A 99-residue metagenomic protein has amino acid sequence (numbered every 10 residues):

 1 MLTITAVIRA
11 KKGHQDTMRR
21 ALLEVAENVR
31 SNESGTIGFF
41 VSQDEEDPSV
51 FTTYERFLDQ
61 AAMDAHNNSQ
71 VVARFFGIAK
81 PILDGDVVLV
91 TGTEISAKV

Functional and structural regions predicted by a protein language model:
L2-N32, I37-F40: N-terminal first-folded block
L2-R9, G38-N67, V88: Short, well-ordered beta-strand segments in beta-rich or mixed alpha/beta enzyme and ligand-binding folds
H14, S49, V71: Short phosphate-engaging motifs
H14-D16, A61, A97: Residue-level signal for secondary-structure boundary sites
E24-N32, T36, R56-V90: An amphipathic, aromatic/His-enriched active-site/gating alpha helix that lines ligand/cofactor pockets
F40-S49, F75-V99: Glycine-rich beta-strand-turn "strand-cap" elements at beta-sheet edges
